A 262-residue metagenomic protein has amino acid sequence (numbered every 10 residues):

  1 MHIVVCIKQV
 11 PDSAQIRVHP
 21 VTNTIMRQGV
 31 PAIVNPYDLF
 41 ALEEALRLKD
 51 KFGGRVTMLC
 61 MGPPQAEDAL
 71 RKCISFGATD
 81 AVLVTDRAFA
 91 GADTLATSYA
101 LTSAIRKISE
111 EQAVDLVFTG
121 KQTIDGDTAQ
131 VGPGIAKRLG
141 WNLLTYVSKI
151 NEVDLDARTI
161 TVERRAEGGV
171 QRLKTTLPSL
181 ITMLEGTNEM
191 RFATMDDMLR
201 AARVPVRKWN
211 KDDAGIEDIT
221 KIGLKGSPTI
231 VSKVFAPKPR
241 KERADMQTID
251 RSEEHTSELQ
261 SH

Functional and structural regions predicted by a protein language model:
M1-E253, S257-E258: N-terminal glycine-rich FAD/FM-binding segment characteristic of electron-transfer flavoproteins
H262: Extended, polar beta-sheet/loop recognition surfaces of beta-rich domains that mediate binding to diverse ligands
